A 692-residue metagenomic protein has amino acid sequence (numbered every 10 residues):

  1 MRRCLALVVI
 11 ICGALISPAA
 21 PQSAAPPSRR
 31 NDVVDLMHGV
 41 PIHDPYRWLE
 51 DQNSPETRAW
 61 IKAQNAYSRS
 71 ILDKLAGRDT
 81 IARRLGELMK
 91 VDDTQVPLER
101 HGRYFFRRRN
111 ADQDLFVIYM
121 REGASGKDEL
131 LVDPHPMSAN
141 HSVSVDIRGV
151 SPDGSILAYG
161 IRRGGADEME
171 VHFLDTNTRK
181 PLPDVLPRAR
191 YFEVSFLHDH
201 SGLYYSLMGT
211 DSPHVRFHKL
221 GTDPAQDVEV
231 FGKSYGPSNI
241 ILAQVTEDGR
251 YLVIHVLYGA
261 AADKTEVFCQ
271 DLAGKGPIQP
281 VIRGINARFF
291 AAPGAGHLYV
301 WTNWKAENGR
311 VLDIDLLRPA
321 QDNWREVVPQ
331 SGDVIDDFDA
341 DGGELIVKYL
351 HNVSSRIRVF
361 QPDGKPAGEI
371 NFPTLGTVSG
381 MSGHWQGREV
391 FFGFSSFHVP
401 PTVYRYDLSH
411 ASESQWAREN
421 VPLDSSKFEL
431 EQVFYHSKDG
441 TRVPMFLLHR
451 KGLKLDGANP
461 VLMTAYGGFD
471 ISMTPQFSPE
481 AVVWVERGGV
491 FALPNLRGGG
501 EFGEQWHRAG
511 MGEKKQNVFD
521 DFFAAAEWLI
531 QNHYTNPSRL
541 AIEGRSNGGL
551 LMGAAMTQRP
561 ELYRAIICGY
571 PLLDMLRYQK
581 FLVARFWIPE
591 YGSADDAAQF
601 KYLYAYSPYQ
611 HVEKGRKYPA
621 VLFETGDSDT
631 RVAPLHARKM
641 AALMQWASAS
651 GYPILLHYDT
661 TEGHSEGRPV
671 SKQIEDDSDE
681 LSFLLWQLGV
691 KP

Functional and structural regions predicted by a protein language model:
P55-G149, G160, S238-P293, E326 (+8 more regions): Non-catalytic accessory segments flanking enzyme active sites
G102, D153-S155, D199-S201, D248-R250 (+3 more regions): Short coil/turn segments that connect the beta-strands within blades of beta-propeller domains
M120-R121, H172-D175, R216-G221, V267-L272 (+2 more regions): Beta-propeller blade signature
D128-I147, A158-I161, G165-L207, P213-R216 (+1 more regions): Asp-box/WD-like beta-propeller blade repeats and closely related beta-sheet repeat scaffolds
L131-P134, T176-P187, T222-S234, A273-I282 (+2 more regions): Blade-edge beta-strand/turn elements of extracellular beta-propeller and related beta-sheet repeat scaffolds
H135-S151, Y159-A166, K180, Y406-S412 (+6 more regions): Cap/lid segment of the alpha/beta-hydrolase catalytic domain
P213, F217-L257: Polar, glycine-rich mid-to-C-terminal structural blocks that act as macromolecule-binding/assembly scaffolds
L493-P692: Active-site-proximal cap/loop segments of hydrolase catalytic domains
